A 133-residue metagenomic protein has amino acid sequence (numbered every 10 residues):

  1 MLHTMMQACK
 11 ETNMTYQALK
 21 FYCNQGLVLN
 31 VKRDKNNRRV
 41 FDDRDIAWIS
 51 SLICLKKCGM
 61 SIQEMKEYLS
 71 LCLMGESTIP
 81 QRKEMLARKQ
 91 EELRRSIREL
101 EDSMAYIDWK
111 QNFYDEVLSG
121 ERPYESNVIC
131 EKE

Functional and structural regions predicted by a protein language model:
M1-S70: Basic helix-turn-helix/winged-helix DNA-binding cores and closely related short helical interaction motifs
K57-K89: Amphipathic alpha-helical dimerization/coiled-coil segments that flank or bridge DNA-binding/regulatory modules
E76-E133: C-terminal regulatory/oligomerization modules of transcriptional regulators
